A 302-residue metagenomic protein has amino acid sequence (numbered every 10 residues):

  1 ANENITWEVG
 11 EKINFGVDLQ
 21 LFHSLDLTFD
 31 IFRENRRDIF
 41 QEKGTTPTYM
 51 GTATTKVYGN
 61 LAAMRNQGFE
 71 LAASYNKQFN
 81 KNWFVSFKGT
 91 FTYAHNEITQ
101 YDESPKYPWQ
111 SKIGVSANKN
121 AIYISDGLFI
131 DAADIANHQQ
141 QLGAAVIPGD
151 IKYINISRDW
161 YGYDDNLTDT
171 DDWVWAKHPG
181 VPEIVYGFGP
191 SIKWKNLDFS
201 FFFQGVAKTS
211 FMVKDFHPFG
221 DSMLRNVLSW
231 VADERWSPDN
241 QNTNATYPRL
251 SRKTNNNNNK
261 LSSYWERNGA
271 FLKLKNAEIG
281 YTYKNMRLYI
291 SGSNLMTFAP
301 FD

Functional and structural regions predicted by a protein language model:
A1-I122, E266-D302: Extracellular/periplasmic, surface-exposed regions of secreted and cell-surface proteins
G10, E183-I184: Conserved glycosyltransferase catalytic-site signature
N35-L61, H95-V181, D198-N268: Surface-exposed, extracytoplasmic segments of Gram-negative outer-membrane nutrient-acquisition systems
